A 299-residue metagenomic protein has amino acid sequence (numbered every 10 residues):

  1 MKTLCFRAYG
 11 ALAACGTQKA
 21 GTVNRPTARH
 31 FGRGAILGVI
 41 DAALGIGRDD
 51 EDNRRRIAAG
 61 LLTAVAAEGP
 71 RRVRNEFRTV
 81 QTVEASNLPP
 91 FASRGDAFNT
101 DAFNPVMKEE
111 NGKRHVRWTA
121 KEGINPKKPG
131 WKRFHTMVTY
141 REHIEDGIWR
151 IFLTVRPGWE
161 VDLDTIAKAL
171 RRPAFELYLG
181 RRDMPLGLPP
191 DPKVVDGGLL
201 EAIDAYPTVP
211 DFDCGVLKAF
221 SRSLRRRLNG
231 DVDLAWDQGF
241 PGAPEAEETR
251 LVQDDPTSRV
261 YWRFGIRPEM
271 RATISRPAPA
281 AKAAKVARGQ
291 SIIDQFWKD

Functional and structural regions predicted by a protein language model:
M1-K2, V23-R29, P105-H115: A broad, low-specificity signal for short, low-complexity segments enriched in glycine/proline and polar/charged
M1-T22: N-terminal, Lys/Arg- and Ser/Thr-rich interaction peptides
M1-T3, G60-L62, D146-R150: Extracellular structured ligand-interaction cores
F6, D41-I46, K128-R133: A short linear-motif detector with a strong N-terminal bias
A11-A13, G34-V39, K121-P126: N-terminal start-of-chain detector that recognizes signal peptides and the immediate post-cleavage beginning
A20-A102: Glycine/small-residue-rich interface belts in oligomeric ring/scaffold proteins and their assembly partners
E68-D299: Internal, well-folded beta-alpha domain core
